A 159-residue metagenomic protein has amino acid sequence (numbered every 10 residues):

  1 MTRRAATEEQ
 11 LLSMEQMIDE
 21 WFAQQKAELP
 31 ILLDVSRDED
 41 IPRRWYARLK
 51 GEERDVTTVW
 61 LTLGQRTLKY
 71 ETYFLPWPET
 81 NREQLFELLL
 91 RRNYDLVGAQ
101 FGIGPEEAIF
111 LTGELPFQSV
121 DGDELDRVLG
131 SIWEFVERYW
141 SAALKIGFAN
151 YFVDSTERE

Functional and structural regions predicted by a protein language model:
M1-V56, G104: Charge-rich, low-complexity N-terminal segments
L12-E15, D19, A23, Y46 (+3 more regions): Generic detector of well-ordered alpha-helical segments enriched in charged/polar residues, highlighting helical
P42-Y46, Q65-K69, E106-A108: A generic structural signal for beta-strand entry/edge sites
L49-E83: The feature represents the first ordered module of a protein
K69-F110: Short, internal acidic amphipathic alpha-helical interface segments that mediate docking to partner proteins
F74-P78, L115-D121: A generic structural motif
Q84-L96, F117-F148: Ampiphathic alpha-helical segments that act as solvent-exposed interaction surfaces
A143-E159: Short, highly charged C-terminal tails/helix-capping segments
